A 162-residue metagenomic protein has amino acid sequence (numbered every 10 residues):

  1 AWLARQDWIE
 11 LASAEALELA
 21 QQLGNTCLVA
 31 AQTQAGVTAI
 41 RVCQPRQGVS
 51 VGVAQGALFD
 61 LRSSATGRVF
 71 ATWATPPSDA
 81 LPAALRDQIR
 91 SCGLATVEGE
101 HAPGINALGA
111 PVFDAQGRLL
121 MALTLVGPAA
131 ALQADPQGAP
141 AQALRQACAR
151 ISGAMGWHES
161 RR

Functional and structural regions predicted by a protein language model:
A1-P77: Amphipathic alpha-helical effector-binding/dimerization core of metabolite-sensing transcriptional regulators
Q21-Q22, G99-I105: Short loop/turn motifs at secondary-structure junctions and domain boundaries
F59-L61, V97-A102: Short Gly/Pro-enriched turn/cap motifs at secondary-structure boundaries
L81-D87, S91-A95, P103-G104, M121-R162: Juxtadomain coupling helices with adjacent low-complexity linkers
V112-A115: Sensor-regulatory modules in signal-transduction proteins
